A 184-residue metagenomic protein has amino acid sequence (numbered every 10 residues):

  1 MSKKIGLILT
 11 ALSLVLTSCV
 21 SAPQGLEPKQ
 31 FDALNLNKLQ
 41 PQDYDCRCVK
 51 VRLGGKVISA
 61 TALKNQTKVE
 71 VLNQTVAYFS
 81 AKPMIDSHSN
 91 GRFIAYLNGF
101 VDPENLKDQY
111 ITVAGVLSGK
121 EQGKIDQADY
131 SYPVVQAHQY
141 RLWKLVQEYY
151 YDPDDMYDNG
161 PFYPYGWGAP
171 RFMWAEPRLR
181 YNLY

Functional and structural regions predicted by a protein language model:
M1-C19: Sec-dependent bacterial lipoprotein signal peptides
C19-Y184: OB-fold and OB-like single-stranded nucleic-acid-recognition modules and their adjacent interaction interfaces
